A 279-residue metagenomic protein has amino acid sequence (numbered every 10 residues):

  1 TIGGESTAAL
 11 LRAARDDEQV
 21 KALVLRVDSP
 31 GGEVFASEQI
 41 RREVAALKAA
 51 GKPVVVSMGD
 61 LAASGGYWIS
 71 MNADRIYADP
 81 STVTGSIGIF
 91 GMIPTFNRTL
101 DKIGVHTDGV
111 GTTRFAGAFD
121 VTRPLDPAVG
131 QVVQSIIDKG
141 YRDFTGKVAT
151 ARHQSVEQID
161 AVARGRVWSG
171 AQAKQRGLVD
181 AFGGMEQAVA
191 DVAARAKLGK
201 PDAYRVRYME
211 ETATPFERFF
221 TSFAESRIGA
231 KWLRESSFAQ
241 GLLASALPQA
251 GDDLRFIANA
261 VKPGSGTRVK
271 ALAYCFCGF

Functional and structural regions predicted by a protein language model:
T1, E5-R12, Q19, R26 (+4 more regions): Intrinsically disordered, low-complexity segments enriched in small/flexible residues
T1-T99: Cleft-lining beta-strand/loop regions that shape enzyme active-site pockets
V24-R26, G59, I159-V162, R205-R207: Beta-strand segments within the central parallel beta-sheet cores of soluble alpha/beta enzyme folds
V34-Q39, W68, Q172-Q175, R218-F223: Short glycine/threonine-rich loop-to-helix capping motif typified by GTGT followed within a few residues by an Asp-Pro
D60, T82, T113, G165 (+1 more regions): Short, solvent-exposed coil/turn elements at secondary-structure transition points
M71, V105, Y208-E210: A general structural signal for short secondary-structure boundary/capping elements
N97, D101-G199, A203, R234: Charged, glycine-interspersed solvent-exposed loop segments at helix/strand-loop junctions that cap or gate access
